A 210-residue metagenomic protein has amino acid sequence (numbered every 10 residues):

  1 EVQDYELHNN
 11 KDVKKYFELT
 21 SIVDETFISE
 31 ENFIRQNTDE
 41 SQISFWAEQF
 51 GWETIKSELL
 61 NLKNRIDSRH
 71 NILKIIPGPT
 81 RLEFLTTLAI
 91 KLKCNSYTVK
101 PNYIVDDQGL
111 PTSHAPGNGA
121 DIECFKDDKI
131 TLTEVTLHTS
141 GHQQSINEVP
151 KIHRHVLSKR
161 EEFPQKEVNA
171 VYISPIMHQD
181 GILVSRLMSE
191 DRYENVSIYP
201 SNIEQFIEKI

Functional and structural regions predicted by a protein language model:
E1-F45: Nuclease-adjacent, charged terminal/linker segments that flank catalytic cores
R35-I210: Catalytic core segments in nucleotide and nucleic-acid processing enzymes
